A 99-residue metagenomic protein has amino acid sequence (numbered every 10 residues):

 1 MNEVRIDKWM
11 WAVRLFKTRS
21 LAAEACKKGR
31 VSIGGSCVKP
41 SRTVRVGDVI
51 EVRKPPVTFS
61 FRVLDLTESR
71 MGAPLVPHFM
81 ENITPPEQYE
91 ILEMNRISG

Functional and structural regions predicted by a protein language model:
N2-K8, S20, E24, S32 (+1 more regions): Strongly charged
K27: A cytosolic small-molecule/anion-sensing beta-strand core signal
